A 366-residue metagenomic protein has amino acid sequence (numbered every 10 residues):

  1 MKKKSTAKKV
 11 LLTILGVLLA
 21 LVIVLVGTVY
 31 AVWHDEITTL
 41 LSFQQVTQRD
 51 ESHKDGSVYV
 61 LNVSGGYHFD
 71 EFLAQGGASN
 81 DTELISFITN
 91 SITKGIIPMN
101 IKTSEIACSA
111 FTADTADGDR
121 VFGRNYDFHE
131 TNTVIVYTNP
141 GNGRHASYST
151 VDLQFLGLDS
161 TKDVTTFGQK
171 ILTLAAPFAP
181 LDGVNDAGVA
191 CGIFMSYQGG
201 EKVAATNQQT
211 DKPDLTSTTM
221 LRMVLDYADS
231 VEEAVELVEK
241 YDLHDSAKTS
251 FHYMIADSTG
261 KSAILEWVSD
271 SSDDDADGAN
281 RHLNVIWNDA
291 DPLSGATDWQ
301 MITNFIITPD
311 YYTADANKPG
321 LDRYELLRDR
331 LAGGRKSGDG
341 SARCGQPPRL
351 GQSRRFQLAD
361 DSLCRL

Functional and structural regions predicted by a protein language model:
K2, K8-E232, L243-H244, G333-L366: N-terminal mature-domain region immediately after signal-peptide cleavage in secreted/organellar precursors
K8, L21, T297, D315-N317: Intrinsic disorder/low-complexity segments
T115, W287-W299, R323, G334-R343: General structural signal for secondary-structure boundaries
A116, L225-T249, A256-K261, S271: Secondary-structure boundary elements
R144-G157, G295-D315: A recognition module on extended beta-rich or small alphabeta surfaces enriched in W/G with H and D/E
R222, V235-E239, D310-Y312, Y324: Short, well-ordered alpha-helical packing segments
K248-T308: Extended amphipathic alpha-helical segments with heptad-repeat/coiled-coil character used for oligomerization, fusion
F305-P348: Long, charge-rich alpha-helical interaction segments
